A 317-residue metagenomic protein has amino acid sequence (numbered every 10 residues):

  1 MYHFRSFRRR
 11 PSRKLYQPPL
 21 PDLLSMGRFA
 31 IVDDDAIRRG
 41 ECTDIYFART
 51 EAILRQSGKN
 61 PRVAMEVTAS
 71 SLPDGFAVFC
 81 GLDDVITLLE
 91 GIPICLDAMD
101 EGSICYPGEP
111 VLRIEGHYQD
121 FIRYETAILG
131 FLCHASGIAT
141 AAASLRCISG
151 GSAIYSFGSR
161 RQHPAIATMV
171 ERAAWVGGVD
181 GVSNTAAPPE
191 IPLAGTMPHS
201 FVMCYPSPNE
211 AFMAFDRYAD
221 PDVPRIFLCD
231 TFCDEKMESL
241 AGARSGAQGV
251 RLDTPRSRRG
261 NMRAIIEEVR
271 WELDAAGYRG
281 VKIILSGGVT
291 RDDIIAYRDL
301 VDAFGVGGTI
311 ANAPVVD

Functional and structural regions predicted by a protein language model:
Y2-Q119: Flexible, solvent-exposed loop/hinge segments and secondary-structure transition points
H3-L23, S103-C105, L112-Y278, R291-A296 (+1 more regions): Buried, small/hydrophobic-residue-enriched core segments of structured protein domains
D33, E41-I45, E66, D120 (+5 more regions): Acidic side chains
T50-I53, F212, G307-G308: Glycine-rich, charged/polar anion/phosphate-binding loops that engage phosphate groups from diverse ligands
R62, G280, V301: Active-site lining segments that contact anionic ligands and/or coordinate catalytic metals
D299-D317: Active-site loop ensemble at the mouth of alpha/beta enzyme cores that anchors a bound cofactor
